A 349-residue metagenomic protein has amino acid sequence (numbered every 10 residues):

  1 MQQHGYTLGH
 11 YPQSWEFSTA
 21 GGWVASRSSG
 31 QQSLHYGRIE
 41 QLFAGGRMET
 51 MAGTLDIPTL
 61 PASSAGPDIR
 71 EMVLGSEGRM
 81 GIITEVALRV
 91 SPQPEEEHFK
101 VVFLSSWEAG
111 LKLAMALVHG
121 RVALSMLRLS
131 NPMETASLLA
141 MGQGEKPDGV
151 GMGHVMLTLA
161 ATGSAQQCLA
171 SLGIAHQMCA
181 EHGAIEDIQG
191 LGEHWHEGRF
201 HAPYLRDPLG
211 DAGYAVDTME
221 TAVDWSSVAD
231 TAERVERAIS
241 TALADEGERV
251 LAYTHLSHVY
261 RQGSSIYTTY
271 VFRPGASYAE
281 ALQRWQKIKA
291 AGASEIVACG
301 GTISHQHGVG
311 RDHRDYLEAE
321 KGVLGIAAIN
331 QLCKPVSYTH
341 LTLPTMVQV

Functional and structural regions predicted by a protein language model:
M1-R128: FAD-binding subdomain of flavoenzyme oxidoreductases
P92, F103, L111-A291, E295 (+1 more regions): C-terminal substrate-recognition/cap domain of FAD-linked oxidoreductases
L157-A160, A328-V336: Phosphate/diphosphate-binding loops
V297-V309, K334-Y338: Alpha-helix capping/hinge segments and adjacent helical runs
H313-I329, C333: C-terminal, helix-dominated tail/subdomain
T339-T345: Conserved small/polar residues in nucleotide/adenosyl-binding loops
